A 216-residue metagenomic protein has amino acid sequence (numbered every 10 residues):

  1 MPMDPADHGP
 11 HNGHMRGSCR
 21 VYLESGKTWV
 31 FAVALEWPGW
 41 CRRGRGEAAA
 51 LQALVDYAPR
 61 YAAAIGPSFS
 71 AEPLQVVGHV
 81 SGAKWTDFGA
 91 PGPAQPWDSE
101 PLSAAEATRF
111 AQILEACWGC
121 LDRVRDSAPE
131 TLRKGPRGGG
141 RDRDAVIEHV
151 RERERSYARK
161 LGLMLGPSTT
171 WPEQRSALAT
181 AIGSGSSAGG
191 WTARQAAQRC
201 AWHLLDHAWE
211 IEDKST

Functional and structural regions predicted by a protein language model:
P2-V30: N-terminal segment of the canonical double-stranded RNA-binding domain
G9, G17, P59-E106: Short, charged, surface-exposed hinge/linker loops at domain edges that act as mobile lids or interdomain connectors
R20-Y22, T28-E47, L51-S70, L74-Q75 (+4 more regions): Short, contiguous alpha-helical
A107-L114: Short acidic-aromatic active-site loops that bind/stabilize oxyanions
I147, Q174-A181: Structured N-terminal alpha/beta-domain signature that marks small ligand/cofactor-binding or signaling modules
L178-G185, K214: Active-site pocket scaffolds in enzymes
